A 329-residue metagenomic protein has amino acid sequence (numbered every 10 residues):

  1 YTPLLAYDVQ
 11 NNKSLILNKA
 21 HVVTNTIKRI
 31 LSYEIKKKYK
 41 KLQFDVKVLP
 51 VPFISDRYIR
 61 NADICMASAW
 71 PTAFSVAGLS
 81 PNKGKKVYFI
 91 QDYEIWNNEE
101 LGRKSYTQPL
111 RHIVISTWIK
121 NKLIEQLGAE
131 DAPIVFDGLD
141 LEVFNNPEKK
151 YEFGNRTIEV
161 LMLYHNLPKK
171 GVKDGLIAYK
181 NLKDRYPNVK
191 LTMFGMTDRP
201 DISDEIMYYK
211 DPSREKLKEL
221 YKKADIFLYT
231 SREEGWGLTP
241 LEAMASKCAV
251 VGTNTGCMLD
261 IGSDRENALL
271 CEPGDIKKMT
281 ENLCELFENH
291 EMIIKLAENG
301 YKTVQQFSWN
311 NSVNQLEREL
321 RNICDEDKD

Functional and structural regions predicted by a protein language model:
I95-L101, I124, P133, G138-G154: Acidic anion/phosphate-binding donor-loop and adjacent secondary structure in glycosyltransferase catalytic cores
I113-V114, Y151-K170, L176-N181: Conserved donor-binding/catalytic core segment of Leloir-type glycosyltransferases
D211, D264-R265, L269-I276, E285-H290: Conserved acidic donor-binding segment of nucleotide-sugar-dependent glycosyltransferases
L220-A224: Short alpha-helical donor nucleotide-sugar binding micro-motif in glycosyltransferases
R232: Aromatic "clamp/platform" in nucleotide-sugar-dependent glycosyltransferases that forms part of the donor/acceptor
A249-G252: Short hydrophobic beta-strand element within catalytic cores of glycosyltransferases and related nucleotide-activated
K278, E285, M292-Q306, Q315-R318: A short, well-ordered alpha-helix in the C-terminal region of glycosyltransferases
W309-D329: C-terminal alpha-helical cap of glycosyltransferases
